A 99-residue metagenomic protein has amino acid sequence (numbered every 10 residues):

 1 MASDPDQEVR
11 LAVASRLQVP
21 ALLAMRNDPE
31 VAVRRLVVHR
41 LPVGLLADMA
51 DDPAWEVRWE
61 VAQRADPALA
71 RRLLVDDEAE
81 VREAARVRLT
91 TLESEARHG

Functional and structural regions predicted by a protein language model:
M1-G99: Alpha-helical scaffold segments
